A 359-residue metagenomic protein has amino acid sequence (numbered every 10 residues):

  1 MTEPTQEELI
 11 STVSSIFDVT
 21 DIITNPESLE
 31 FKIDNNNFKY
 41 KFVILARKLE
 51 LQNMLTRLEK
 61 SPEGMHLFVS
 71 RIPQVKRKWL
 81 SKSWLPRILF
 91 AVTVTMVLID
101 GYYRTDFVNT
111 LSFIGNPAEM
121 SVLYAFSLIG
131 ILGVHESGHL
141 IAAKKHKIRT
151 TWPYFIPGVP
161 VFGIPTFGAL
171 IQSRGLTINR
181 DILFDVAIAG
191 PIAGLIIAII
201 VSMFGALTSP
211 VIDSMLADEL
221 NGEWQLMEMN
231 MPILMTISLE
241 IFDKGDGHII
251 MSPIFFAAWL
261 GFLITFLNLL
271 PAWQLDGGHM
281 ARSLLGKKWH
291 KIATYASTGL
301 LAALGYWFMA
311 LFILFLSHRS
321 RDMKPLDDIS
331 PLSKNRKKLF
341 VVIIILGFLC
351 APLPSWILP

Functional and structural regions predicted by a protein language model:
M1-P359: Hydrophobic transmembrane alpha-helices and their immediate loop junctions in multi-pass integral membrane proteins
